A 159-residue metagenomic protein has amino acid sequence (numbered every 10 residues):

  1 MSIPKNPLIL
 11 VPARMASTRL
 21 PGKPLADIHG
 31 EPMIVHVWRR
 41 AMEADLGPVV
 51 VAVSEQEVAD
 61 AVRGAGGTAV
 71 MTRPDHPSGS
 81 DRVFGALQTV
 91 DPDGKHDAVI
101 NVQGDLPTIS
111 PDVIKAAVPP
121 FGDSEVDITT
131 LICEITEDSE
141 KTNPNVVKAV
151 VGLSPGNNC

Functional and structural regions predicted by a protein language model:
I3-V53: N-terminal glycine-rich phosphate-binding loop and ensuing alpha1 helix
P12, N101-Q103, L131-E134: Short beta-strand segments
M42, Q88-P92, G122: Residue-level signal for alpha-helix termini/capping positions
L46, G94-H96, D123-D127: Short, high-confidence coil segments that cap the C-terminus of an alpha-helix and link into the following beta-strand
V50, Q56-V102, L106-A116: Short phosphate-binding loop-to-helix
I109-C159: Conserved core of the sugar-phosphate nucleotidyltransferase
